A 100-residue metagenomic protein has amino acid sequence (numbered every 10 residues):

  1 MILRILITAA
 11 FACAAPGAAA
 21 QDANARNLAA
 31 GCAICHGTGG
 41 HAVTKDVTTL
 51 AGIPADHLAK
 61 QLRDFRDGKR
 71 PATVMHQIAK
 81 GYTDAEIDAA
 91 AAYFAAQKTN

Functional and structural regions predicted by a protein language model:
M1-T8: Sec-dependent signal peptide recognition, specifically the positively charged N-region followed immediately by
N24, L28-I34, D46-T49, Q61 (+1 more regions): Residue-level recognition of specific faces of alpha-helices
C32-T38, A90: The canonical Cys-X-X-Cys-His
G40-D67, H76-K80: Gly/Gly-Pro-rich "capping" loops immediately C-terminal to redox-active cysteine motifs in periplasmic/lumenal
K80-N100: C-terminal capping alpha-helices of c-type cytochrome domains
